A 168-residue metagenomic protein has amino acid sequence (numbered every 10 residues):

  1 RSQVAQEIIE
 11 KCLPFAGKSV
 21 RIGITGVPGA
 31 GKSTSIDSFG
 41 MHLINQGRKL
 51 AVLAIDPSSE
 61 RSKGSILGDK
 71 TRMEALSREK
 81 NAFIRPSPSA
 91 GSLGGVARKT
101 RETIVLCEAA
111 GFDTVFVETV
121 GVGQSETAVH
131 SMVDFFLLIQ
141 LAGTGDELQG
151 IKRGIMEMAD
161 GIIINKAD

Functional and structural regions predicted by a protein language model:
R1-I22, A30, S35-S125, H130-E147: Nucleotide-state-sensitive switch-loop elements of NTP-binding domains
T25: Residues at the beta-strand->loop junction immediately N-terminal to the Walker
F135-Q140, I155-D168: Conserved beta-strand/loop subsegment of P-loop NTPase cores
G150-K152: Conserved SF2 helicase motif VI
